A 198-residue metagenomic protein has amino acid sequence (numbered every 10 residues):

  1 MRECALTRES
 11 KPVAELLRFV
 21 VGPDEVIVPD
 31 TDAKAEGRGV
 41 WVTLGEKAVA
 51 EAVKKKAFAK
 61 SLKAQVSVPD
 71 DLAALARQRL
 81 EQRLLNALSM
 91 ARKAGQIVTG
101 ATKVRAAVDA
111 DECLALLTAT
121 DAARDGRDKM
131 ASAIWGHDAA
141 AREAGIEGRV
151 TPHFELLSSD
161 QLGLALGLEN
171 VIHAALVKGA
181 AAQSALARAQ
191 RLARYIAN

Functional and structural regions predicted by a protein language model:
M1-K56, K60-A64: N-terminal cysteine/histidine-rich coordination modules
R8, E81, S89-K93, V108-E112 (+3 more regions): Signal for well-folded cores of large energy- and translation-related assemblies
K11, K47-V49, D121-R124, D160-Q161 (+1 more regions): Conserved nucleotide-binding/hydrolysis micro-motifs of P-loop NTPases
R38-G39, A94-G95, C113-A115, G148-P152 (+1 more regions): Short active-site oxyanion
G39, K54, L80, G100 (+4 more regions): Helical mechanochemical/support elements of P-loop NTPase systems and associated helical scaffolds
K47-R124: Extended interfacial segments that mediate partner engagement and assembly in macromolecular machines
A101-T102, A106, D128-E155: Positively charged, polar, low-complexity stretches
G148, H153-N198: Helix-rich interaction surfaces within compact, conserved domain-sized segments that mediate assembly or partner
